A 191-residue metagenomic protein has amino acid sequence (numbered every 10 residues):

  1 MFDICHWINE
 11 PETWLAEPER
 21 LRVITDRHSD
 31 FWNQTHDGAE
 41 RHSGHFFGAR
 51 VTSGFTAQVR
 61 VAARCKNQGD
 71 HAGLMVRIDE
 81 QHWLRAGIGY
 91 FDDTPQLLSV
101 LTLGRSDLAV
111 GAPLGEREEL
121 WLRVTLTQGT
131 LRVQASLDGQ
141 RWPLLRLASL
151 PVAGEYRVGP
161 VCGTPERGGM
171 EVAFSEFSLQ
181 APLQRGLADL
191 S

Functional and structural regions predicted by a protein language model:
M1-S191: Extracellular glycan-recognition regions
